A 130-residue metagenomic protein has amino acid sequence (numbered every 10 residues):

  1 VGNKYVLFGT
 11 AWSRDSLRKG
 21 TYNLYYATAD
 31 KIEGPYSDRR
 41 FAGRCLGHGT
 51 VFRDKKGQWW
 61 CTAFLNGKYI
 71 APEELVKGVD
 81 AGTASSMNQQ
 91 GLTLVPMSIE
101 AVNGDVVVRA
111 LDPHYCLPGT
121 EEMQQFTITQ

Functional and structural regions predicted by a protein language model:
V1-Q130: Carbohydrate-active catalytic/glycan-binding domains of CAZyme proteins, especially the secreted or lumenal ectodomains
